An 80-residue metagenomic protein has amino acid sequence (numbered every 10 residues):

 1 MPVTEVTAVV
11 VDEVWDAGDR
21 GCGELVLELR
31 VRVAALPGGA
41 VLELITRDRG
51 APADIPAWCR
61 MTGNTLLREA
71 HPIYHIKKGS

Functional and structural regions predicted by a protein language model:
M1-S80: Domain-level signature for proteins that mediate thiol-based redox and metal-cofactor handling
